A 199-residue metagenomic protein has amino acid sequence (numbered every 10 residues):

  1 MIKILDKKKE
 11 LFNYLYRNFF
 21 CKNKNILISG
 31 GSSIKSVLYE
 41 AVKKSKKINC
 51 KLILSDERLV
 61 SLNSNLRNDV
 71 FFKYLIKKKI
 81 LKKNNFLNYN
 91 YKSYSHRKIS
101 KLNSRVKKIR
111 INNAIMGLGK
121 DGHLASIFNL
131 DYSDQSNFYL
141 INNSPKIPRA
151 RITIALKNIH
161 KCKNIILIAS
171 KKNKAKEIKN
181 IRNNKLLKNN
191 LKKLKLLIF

Functional and structural regions predicted by a protein language model:
M1-I26: N-terminal glycine-/serine-/threonine-rich phosphate-binding loop
K3-K9, K92-Y94, N143-P148: Short, flexible loop segments at the rims of nucleotide/cofactor-binding pockets, characterized by
L27-S33, M116-K120: Glycine-rich beta-strand-to-loop/alpha-helix junction loops that act as flexible
S36, E40-I48, N129-N137: A glycine- and small-aliphatic-rich helix-loop capping segment at beta-alpha/alpha-beta transitions that lines
K47-I115, D131: Ligand-binding beta-strand-loop-alpha-helix segment within the catalytic cores of soluble metabolic enzymes
S55-D56, S61-N63, L124-I127, S133 (+2 more regions): Active-site histidine-anchored catalytic micro-motif
M116, K120-K157: Class I SAM-dependent methyltransferase SAM-binding "motif I" and its flanking Rossmann-like core
H160-F199: C-terminal functional extensions of proteins
